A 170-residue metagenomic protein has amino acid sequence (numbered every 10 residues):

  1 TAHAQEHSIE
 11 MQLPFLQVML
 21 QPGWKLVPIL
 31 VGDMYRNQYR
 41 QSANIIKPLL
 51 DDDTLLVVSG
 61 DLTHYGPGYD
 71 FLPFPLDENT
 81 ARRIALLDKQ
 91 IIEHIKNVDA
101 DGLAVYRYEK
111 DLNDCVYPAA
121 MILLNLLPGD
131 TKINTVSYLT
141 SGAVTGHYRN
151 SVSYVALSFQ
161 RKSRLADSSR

Functional and structural regions predicted by a protein language model:
T1-D53, Y65-R170: Flexible, D/E/H-enriched segments
L56-V58: Residue-level marker for buried hydrophobic side chains located in beta-strands that build the well-ordered beta-sheet
L62: Active-site metal-binding loops of divalent metal-dependent hydrolases
